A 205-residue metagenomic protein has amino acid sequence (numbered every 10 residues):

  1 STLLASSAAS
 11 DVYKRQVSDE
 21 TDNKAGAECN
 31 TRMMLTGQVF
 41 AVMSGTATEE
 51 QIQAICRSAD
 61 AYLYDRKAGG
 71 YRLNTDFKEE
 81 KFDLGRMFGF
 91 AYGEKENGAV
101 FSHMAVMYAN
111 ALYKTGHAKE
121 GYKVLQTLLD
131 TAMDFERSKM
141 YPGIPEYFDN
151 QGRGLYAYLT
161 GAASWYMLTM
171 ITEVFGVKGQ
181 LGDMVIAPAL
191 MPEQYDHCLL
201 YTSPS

Functional and structural regions predicted by a protein language model:
T2-A9, Y13, Y201-S205: Single conserved hydrophobic/aromatic residue that forms the stacking wall/gate of nucleotide- or nucleobase-binding
A5, F101-A105: N-terminal alpha-helical segment
S10-V100, Q126-L129, M133-F148: Extended glycan-interaction surfaces of carbohydrate-active proteins
G37-Q38, M104-Y108: A general alpha-helix detector
A61-R66, K78, G89-N97, M107-S203: Non-catalytic C-terminal accessory modules of carbohydrate-active enzymes
